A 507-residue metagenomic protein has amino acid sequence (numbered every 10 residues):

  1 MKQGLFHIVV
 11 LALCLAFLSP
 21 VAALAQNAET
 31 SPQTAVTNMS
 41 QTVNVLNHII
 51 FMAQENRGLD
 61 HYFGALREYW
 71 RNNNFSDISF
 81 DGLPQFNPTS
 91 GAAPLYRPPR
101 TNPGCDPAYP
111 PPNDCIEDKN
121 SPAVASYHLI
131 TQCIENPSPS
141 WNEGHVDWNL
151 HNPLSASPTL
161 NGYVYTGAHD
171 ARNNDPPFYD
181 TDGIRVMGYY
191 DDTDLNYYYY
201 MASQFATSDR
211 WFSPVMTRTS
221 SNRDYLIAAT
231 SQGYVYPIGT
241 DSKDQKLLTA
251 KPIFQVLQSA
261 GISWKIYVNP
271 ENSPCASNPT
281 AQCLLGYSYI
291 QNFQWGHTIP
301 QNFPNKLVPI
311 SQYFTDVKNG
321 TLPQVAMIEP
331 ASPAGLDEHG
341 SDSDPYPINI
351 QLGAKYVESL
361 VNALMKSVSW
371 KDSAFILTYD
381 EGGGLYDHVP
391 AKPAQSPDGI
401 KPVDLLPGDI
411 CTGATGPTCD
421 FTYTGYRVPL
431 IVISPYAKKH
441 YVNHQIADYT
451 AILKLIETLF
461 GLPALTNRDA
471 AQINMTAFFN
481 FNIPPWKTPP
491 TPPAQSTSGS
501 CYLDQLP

Functional and structural regions predicted by a protein language model:
M1-V9: Bacterial N-terminal signal peptides that target proteins for export
I8-P20: Bacterial N-terminal signal peptides
S19-N27: Bacterial Sec-dependent signal peptides at the C-terminal "C-region" and cleavage site
Q26-P507: N-terminal pro-sequences and low-complexity stem/linker regions of secreted or lumenal proteins
